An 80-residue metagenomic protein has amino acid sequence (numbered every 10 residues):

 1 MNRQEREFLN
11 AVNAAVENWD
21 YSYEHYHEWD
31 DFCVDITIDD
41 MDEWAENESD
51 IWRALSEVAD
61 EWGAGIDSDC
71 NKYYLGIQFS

Functional and structural regions predicted by a protein language model:
M1-C33: An N-terminal amphipathic alpha-helical segment
D20-S80: Acidic, low-complexity, intrinsically disordered interaction modules
